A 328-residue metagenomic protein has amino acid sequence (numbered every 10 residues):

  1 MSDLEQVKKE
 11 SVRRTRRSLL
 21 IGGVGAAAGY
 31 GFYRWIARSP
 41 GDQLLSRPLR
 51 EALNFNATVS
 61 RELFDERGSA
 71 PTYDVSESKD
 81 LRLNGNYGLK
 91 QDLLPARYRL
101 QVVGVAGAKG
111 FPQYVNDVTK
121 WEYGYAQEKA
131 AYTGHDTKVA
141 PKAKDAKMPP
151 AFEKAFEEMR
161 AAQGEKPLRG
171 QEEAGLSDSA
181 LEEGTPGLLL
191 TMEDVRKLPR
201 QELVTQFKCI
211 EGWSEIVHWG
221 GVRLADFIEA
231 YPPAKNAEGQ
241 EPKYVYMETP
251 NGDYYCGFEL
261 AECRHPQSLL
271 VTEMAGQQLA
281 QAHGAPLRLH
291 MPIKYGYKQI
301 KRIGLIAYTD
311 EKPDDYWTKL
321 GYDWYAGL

Functional and structural regions predicted by a protein language model:
M1-R14: N-terminal secretory signal peptides
S11-R14, Y30-Y231, K301, Y308-D314 (+1 more regions): Near-N-terminal "mature-domain entry" segment
I21-F32: Hydrophobic membrane-insertion alpha-helices, especially the h-region of bacterial N-terminal signal peptides
L93-P95, R200-E202, E238-Q240, E262-R264 (+2 more regions): Extracellular/periplasmic catalytic domains that process cell-envelope and extracellular macromolecules
V217-G220, A237-K243: Active-site-proximal binding-pocket segments
A225, L269-T272, Q278-E311: Active-site scaffold segments
E229-E241, G296: Secondary-structure boundary elements
E241-Q277, A282: Flexible, glycine-rich surface segments
